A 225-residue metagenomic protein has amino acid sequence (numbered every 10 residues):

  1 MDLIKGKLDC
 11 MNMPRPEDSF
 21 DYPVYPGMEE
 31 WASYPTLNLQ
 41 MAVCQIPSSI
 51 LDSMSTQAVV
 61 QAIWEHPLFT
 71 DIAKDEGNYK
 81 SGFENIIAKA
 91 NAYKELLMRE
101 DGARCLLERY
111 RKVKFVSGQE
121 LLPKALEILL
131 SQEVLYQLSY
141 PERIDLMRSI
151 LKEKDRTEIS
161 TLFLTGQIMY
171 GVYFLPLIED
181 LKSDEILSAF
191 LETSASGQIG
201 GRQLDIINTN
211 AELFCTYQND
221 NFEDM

Functional and structural regions predicted by a protein language model:
L3-M225: Non-catalytic all-alpha helical scaffold/repeat segments
